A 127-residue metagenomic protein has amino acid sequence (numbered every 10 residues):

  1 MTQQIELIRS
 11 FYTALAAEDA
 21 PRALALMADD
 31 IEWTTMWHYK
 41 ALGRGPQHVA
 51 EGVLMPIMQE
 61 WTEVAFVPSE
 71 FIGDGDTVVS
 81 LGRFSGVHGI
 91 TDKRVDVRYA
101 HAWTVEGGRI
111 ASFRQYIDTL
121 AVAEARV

Functional and structural regions predicted by a protein language model:
M1-D29, R126-V127: Short, low-complexity N-terminal intrinsically disordered segments enriched in polar/charged residues
Q3, L54-V127: A beta-strand edge to alpha-helix "cap/lid" segment located at domain peripheries
I5-A14, M36-K40, I57-W61, L81-R83: Short, mixed-charge, low-aromatic patches
I8-F11, A23-L24, I31, V49 (+3 more regions): Hydrophobic pocket/interface hotspot
P21-L24, A28-D76: A solvent-exposed, acidic/Ser-Thr-rich amphipathic alpha-helical stretch
